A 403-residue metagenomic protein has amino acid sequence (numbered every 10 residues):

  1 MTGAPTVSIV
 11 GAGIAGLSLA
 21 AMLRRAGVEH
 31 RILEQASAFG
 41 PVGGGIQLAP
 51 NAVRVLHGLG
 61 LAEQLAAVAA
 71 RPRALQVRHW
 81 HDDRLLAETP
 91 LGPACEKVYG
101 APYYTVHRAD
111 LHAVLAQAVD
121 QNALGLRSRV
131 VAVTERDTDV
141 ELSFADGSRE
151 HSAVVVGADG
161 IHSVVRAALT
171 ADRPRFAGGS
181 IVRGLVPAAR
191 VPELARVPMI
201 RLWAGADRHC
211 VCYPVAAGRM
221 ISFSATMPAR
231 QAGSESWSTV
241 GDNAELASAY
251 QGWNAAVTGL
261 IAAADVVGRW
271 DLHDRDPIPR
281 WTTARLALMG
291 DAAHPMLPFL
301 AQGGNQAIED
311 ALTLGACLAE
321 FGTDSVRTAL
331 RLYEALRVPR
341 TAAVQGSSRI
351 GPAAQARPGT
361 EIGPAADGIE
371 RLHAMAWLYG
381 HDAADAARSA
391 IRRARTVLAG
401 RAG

Functional and structural regions predicted by a protein language model:
T2-P5, A67, G259, L300-A301 (+1 more regions): C-terminal helical "tail/cap" subdomain of flavin- and related membrane-associated enzymes
T2-V7, A49-P187, R230-A247, H381-G403: Conserved N-terminal helical subregion
S8, A12-S37, V156-G157, V182 (+3 more regions): Conserved mid-domain beta->alpha element of the FAD-binding
E34-S37, L91-V98, P228-G233, S348-G351 (+1 more regions): Short glycine/proline- and charge-enriched loop/turn segments that cap or connect secondary-structure elements
A38-R54: Conserved N-terminal glycine-rich FAD pyrophosphate-binding loop of Rossmann-like flavoproteins
L124, T138-V140, A204, V267-D276: Short gly/ser/thr-rich secondary-structure transition/capping motifs
F176-A177, A195-M199, A255-D271: A short coil-to-beta-strand element that immediately follows conserved catalytic motifs
P198-A232, N243, Y250, L272: Active-site substrate-recognition segment that forms the wall of the catalytic cavity or substrate channel
